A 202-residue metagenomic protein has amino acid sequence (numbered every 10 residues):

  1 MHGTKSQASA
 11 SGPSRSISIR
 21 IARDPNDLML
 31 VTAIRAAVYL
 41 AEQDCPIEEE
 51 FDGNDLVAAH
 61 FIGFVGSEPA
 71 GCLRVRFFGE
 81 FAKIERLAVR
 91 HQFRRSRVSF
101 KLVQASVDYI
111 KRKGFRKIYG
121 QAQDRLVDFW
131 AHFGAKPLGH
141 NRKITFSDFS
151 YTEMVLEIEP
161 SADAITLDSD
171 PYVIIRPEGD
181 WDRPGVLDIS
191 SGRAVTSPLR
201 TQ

Functional and structural regions predicted by a protein language model:
H2-I17, K111-R112, D124-Q202: Terminal substrate-recognition subdomain of acyl/acetyltransferases
G3, A8-G12, M29-D44: Short, positively charged
R15-V31: A short beta-loop-alpha structural element at the N-terminal edge of CoA-dependent acyl/N-acetyltransferase catalytic
L28, T32, Q43-F93: A conserved beta-strand-loop-helix scaffold within acyl/acetyltransferase catalytic domains
I84, I118-A122: Conserved hydrophobic beta-strand within the GNAT/NAT acetyltransferase core sheet that lines the active-site cleft
V89, R95-D108: Conserved acetyl-CoA-binding loop-helix of GNAT-fold acetyltransferases
